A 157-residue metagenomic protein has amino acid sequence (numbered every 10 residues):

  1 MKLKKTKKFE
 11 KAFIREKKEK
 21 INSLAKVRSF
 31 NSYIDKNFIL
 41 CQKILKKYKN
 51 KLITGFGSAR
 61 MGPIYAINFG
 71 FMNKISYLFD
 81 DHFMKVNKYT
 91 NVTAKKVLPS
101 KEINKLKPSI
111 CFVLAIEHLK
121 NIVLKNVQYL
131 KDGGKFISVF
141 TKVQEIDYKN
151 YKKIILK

Functional and structural regions predicted by a protein language model:
M1-K157: Hydrophobic, well-ordered beta-alpha structural blocks that scaffold small-molecule cofactor pockets
